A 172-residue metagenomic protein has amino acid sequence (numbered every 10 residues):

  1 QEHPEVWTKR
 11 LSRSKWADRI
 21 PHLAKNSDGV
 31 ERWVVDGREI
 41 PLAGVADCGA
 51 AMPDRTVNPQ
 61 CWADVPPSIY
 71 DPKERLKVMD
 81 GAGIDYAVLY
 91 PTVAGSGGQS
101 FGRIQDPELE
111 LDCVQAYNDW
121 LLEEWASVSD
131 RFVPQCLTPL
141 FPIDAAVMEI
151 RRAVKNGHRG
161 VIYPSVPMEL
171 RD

Functional and structural regions predicted by a protein language model:
Q1-D172: Helix-coil boundary/capping segments in enzymes
